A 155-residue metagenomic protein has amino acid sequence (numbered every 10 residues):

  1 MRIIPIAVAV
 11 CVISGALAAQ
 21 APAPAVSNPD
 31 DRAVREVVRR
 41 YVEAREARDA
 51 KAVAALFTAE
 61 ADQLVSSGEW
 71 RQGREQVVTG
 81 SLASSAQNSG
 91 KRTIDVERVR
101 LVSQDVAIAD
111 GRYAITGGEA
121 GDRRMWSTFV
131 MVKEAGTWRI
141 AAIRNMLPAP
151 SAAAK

Functional and structural regions predicted by a protein language model:
M1-P5: Positively charged n-region of N-terminal signal peptides that target proteins for export
I6-A7, A16-L17: Cleavable N-terminal signal peptides
C11, A18-E60, E75, A141 (+1 more regions): Short, low-complexity N-terminal intrinsically disordered segments enriched in polar/charged residues
V34, G90-R92, W138: Proline-centered linker/hinge motifs at extracellular inter-domain junctions
F57, S67, R98-R100, G111-Y113 (+2 more regions): A mature extracytoplasmic/lumenal domain signature
D62-Q72, S85-Q87: A short gly/proline-enriched turn/hairpin at secondary-structure junctions
Q76-R123: Surface-exposed, charged secondary-structure patches
R124-S151: Short beta-strand edge/turn micro-motifs at domain boundaries
